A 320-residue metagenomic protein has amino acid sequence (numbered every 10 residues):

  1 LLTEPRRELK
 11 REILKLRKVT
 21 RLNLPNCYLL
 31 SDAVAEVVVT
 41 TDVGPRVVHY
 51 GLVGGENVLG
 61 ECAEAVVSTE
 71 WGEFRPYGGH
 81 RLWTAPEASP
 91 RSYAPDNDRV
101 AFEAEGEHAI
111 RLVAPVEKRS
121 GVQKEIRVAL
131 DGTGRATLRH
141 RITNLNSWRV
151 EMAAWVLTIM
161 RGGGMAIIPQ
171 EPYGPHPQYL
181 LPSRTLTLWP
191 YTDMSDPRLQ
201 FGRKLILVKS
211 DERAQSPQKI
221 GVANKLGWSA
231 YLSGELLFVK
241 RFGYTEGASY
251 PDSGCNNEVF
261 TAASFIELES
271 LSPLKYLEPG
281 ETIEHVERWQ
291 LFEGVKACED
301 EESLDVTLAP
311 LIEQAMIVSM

Functional and structural regions predicted by a protein language model:
L2, L9-M320: Surface-exposed acidic/polar loop and edge beta-strand patches at domain peripheries
